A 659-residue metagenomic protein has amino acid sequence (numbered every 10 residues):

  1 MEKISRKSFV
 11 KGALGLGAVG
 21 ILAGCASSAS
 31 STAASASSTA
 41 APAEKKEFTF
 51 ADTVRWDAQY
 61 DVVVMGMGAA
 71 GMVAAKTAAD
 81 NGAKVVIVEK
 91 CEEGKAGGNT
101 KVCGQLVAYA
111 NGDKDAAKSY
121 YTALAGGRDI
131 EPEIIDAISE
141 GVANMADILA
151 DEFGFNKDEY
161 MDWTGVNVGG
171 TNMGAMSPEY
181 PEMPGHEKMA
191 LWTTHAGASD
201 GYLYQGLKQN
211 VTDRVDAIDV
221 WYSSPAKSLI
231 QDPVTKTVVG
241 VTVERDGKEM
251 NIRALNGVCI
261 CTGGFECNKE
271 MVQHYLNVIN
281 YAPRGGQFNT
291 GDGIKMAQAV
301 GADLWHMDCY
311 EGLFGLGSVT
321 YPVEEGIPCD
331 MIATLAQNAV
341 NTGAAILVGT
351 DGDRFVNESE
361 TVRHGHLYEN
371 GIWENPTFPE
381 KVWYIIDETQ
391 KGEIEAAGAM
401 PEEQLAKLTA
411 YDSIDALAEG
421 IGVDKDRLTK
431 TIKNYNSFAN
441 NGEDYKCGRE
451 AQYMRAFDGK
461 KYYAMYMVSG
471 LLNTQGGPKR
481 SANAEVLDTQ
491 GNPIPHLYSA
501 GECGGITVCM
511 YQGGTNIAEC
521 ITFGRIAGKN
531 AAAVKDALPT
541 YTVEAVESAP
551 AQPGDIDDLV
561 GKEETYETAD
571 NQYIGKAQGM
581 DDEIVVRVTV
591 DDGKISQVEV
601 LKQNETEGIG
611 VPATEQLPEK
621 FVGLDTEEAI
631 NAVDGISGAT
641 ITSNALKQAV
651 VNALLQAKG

Functional and structural regions predicted by a protein language model:
M1-G17: N-terminal secretory signal peptides and thylakoid transit peptides that target proteins across membranes
W56-G68: Beta1/beta-strand and adjacent pyrophosphate-binding region of the FAD-binding site in flavoprotein oxidoreductases
A58-Y60, K248-G257: Core beta-strand elements of the Rossmann-like FAD/NAD(P) dinucleotide-binding domain in flavoenzyme oxidoreductases
E140-K248, K269-E270, G317, A439-G459: Conserved redox-cofactor binding core of oxidoreductases
S228, R427-T507, E599-Q603: A glycine-rich dinucleotide-binding beta-alpha-beta segment and adjacent secondary-structure elements that constitute
R253-Y321, I517, F523-I526, N530: Glycine-rich loop(s) and the adjacent beta-strand/alpha-helix scaffold that form part
I294-M296, D303-V423: An anion/pyrophosphate-binding glycine-rich loop and adjacent beta-alpha core in soluble alpha-beta enzymes
Y566-G659: Active-site- and interface-proximal helix/loop "cap" or "latch" segments in soluble metabolic and energy-transducing
